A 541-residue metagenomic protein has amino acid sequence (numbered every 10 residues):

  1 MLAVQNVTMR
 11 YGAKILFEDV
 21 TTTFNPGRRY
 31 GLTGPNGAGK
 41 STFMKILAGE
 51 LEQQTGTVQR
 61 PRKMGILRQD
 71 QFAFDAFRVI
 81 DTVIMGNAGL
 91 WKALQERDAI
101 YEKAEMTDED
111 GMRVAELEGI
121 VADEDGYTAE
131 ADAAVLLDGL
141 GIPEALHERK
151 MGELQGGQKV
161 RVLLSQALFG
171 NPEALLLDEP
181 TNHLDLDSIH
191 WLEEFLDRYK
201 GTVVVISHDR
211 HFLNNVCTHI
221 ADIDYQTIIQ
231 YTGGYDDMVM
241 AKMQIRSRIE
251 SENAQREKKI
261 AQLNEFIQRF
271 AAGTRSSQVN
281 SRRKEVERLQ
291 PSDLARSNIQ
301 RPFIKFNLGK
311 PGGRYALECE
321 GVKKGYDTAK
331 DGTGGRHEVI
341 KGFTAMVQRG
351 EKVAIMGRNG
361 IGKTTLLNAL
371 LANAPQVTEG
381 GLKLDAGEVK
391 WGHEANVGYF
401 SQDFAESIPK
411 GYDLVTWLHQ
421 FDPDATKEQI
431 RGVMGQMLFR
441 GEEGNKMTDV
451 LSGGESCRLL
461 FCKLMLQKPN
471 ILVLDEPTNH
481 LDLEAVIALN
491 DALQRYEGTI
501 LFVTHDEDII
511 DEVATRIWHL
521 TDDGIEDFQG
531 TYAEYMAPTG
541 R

Functional and structural regions predicted by a protein language model:
M1-S251, K305-R541: ABC ATP-binding cassette signature C-motif
E18-T22, G273-Q278: Short low-complexity stretches enriched in small and charged residues
D123, A272-G273: Short histidine/acidic/glycine/proline-rich micro-motifs that form metal- and phosphate-coordinating active-site loops
G152, F270-A271: Conserved short loop/turn motifs at secondary-structure junctions
A241-F266, F270, S276-D293: Intracellular alpha-helical coupling/juxtamembrane segments of multi-pass membrane proteins
N264-Q268, I304-K305, G309: Alpha-helical coupling/stalk and coiled-coil linker elements that connect catalytic or binding modules and transmit
R296: Acidic/histidine-enriched active-site and ligand-binding environments that engage anionic O-linkages
